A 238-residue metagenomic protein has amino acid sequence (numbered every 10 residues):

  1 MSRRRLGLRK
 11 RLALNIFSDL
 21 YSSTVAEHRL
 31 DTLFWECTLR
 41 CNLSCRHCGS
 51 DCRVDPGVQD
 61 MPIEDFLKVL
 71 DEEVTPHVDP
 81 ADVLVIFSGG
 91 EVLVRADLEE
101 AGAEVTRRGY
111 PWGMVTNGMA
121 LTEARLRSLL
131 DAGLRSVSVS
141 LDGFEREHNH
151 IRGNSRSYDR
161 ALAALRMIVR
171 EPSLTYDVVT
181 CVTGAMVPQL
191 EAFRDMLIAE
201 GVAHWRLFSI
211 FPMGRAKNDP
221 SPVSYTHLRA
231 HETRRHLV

Functional and structural regions predicted by a protein language model:
M1, G57, D131-A132, S136-D142 (+1 more regions): Radical SAM enzyme [4Fe-4S]-AdoMet core and its adjacent flexible, acidic and glycine-rich loops/tails across
S2-S136: Conserved alpha-helical substructure of the radical SAM core
